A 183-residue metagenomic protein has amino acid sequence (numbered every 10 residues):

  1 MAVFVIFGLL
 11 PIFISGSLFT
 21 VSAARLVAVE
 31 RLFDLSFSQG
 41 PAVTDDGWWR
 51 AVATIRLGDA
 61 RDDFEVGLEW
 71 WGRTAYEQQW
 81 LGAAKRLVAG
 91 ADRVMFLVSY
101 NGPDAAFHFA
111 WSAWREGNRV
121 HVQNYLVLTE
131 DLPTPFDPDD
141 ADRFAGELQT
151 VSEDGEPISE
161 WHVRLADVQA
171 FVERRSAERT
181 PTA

Functional and structural regions predicted by a protein language model:
M1-A28: N-terminal amphipathic/basic-hydrophobic helices that include classical n-h-c signal peptides and signal-anchor
M1-I6, I14, S38, D45 (+4 more regions): Intrinsically disordered, low-complexity segments enriched in small/polar residues
L26-V98, G102: N-terminal low-complexity, intrinsically disordered segments
S36-G40, G58, S112-E116, Q123 (+1 more regions): A structural detector for beta-sheet-dominated domains
V94-S152: An exposed acidic His-Trp-rich patch
V127-A183: Mixed-charge, glycine-accented linear interaction segment located at domain edges/termini
